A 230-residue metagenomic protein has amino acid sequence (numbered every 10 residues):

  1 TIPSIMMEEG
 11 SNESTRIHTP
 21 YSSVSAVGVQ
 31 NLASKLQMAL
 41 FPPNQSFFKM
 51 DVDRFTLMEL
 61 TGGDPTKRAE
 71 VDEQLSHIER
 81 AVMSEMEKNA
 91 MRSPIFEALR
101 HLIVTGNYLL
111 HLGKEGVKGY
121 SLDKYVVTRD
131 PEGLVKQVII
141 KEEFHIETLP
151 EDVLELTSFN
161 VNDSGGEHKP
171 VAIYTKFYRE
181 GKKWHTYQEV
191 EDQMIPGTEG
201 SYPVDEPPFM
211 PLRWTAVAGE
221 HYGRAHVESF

Functional and structural regions predicted by a protein language model:
T1-K169, Y178-R179: Extended, helix-rich architectural segments
A172-I173: N-terminal export/ancillary region detector
K183-F230: Extended, charged amphipathic alpha-helical segments
